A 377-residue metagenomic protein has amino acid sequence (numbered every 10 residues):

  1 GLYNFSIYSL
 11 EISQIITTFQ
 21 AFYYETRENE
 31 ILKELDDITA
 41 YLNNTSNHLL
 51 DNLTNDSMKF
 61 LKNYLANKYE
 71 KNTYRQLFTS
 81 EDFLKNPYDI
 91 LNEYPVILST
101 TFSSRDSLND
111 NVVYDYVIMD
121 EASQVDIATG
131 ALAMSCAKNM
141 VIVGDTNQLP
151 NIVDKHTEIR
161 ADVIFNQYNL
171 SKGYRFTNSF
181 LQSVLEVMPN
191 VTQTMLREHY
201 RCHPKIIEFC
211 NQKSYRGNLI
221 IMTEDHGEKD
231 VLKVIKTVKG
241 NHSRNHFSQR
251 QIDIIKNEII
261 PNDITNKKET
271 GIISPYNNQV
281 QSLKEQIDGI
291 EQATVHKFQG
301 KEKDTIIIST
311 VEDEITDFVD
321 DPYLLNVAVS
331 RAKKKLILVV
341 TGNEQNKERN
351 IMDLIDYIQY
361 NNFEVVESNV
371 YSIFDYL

Functional and structural regions predicted by a protein language model:
G1-V113: Conserved helicase NTPase catalytic core signature
F102-M119, S123-L377: Conserved helicase motor core of SF1/SF2 NTP-dependent helicases
